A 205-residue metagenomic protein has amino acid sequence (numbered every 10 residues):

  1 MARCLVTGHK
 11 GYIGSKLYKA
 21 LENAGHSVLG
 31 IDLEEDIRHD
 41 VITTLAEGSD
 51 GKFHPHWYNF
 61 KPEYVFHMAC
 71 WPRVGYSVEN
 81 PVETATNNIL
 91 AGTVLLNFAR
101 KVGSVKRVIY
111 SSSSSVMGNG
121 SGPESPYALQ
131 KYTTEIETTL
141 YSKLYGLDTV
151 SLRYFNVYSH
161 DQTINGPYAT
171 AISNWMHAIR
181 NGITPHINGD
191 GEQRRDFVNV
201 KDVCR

Functional and structural regions predicted by a protein language model:
M1-V157, K201: N-terminal Rossmann-like NAD(P)+-binding domain of SDR-like oxidoreductases, especially those catalyzing
G11-G14, L33, Q162, A169 (+2 more regions): Short, flexible micro-motifs
W57, T84, G122, T163-P167 (+1 more regions): Pocket-edge positions in alpha/beta enzyme catalytic cores
S77, F155-H160, N174-V198: A conserved pocket-lining segment of Rossmann-fold NAD(P)-dependent short-chain dehydrogenase/reductase
N88, A128-Q130, N165-G166, M176-A178: A short linear-motif detector with a strong N-terminal bias
L96, I172, M176, V200-R205: Short, amphipathic alpha-helical "lid/cap" segments that border enzyme active or binding sites
